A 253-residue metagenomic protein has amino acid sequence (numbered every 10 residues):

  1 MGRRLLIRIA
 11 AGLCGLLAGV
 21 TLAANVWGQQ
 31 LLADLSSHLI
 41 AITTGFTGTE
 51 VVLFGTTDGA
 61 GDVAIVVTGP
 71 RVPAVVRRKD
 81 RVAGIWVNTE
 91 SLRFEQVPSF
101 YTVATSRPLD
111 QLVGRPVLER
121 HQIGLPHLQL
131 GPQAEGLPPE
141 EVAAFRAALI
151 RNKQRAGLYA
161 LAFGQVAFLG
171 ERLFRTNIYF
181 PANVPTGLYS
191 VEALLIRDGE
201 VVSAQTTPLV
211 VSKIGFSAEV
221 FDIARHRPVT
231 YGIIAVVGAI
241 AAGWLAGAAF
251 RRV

Functional and structural regions predicted by a protein language model:
A10-T21: Bacterial N-terminal signal peptides
L22-G28: Sec/Tat signal peptide C-region and signal peptidase I cleavage site
Q29-F46: N-terminal edge beta-strand
T49-L53: Structural beta-strand segments of beta-rich domains
R81-P181, P185: Membrane-proximal low-complexity regions enriched in glycine and acidic/polar residues
N183-K213: Extended, hydrophilic extramembrane loops/domains of integral membrane proteins
V202-G232: Short, aromatic-rich amphipathic segments at membrane interfaces that lie adjacent to a transmembrane helix or signal
A239-V253: Juxtamembrane interface at the cytosolic side of transmembrane helices
